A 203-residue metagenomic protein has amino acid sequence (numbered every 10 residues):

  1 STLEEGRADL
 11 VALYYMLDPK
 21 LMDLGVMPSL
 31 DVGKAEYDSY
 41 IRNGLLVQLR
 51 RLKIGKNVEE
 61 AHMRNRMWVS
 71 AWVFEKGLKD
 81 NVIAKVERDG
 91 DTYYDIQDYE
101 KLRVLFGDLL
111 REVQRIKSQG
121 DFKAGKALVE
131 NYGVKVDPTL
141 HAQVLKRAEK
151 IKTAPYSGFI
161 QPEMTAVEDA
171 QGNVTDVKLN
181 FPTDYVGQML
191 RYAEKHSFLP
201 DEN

Functional and structural regions predicted by a protein language model:
T2-D18: An active-site-proximal "capping" alpha-helix that borders the catalytic cofactor pocket
L13-I116: Long, well-structured alpha-helical subdomains associated with metal-dependent extracellular/ecto-lumenal hydrolases
K85-N203: Non-catalytic terminal regions of proteins
